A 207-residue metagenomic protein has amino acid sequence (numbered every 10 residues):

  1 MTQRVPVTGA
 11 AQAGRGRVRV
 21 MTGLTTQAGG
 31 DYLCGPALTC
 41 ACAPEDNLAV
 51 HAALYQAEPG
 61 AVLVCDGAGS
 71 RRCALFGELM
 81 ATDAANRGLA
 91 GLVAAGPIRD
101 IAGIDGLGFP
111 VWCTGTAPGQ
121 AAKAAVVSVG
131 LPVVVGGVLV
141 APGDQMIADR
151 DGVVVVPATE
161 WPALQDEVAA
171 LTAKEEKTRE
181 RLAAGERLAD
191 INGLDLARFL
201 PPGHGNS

Functional and structural regions predicted by a protein language model:
M1-P142, V156-E186, G193-S207: Feature captures the catalytic cores and cofactor-binding loops of soluble hydro-lyases/lyases that act on carboxylate
M146: C-terminal binding/interaction regions
D149: Beta-strand-loop-alpha-helix segment that lines the small-molecule cofactor/substrate pocket of alpha/beta enzymes
G152-V154: Channel- or pocket-lining gating/hinge segments that regulate access to a cavity or pore
